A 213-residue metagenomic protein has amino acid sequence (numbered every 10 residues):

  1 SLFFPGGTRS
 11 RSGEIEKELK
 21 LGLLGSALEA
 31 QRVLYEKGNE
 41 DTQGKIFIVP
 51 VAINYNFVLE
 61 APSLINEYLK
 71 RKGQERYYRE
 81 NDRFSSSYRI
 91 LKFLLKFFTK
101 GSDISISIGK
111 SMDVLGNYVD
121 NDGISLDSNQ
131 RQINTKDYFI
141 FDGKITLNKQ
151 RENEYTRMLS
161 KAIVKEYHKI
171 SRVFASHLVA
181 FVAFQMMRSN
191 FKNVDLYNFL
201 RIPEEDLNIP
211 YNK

Functional and structural regions predicted by a protein language model:
S1-K213: Membrane-interfacial terminal anchoring regions of lipid-handling membrane enzymes
